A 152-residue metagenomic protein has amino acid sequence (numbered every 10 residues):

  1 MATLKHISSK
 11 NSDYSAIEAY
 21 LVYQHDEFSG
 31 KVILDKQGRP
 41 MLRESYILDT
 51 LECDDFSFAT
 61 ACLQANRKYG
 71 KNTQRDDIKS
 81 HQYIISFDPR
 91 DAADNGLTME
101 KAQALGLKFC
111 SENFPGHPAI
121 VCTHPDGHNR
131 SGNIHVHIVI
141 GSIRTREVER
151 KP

Functional and structural regions predicted by a protein language model:
M1-P152: N-terminal nicking endonuclease/strand-transfer module with a His-rich metal-binding environment and a catalytic Tyr
